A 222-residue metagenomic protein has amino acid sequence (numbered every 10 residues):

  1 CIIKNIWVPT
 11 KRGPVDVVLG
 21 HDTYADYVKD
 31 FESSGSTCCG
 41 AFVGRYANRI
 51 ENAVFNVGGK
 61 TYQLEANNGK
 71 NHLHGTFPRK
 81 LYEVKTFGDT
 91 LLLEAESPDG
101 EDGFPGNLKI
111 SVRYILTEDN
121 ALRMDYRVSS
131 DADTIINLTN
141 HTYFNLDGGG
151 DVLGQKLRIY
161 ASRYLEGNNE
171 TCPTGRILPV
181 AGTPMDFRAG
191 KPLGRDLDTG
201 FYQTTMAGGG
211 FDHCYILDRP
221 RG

Functional and structural regions predicted by a protein language model:
C1-G222: An exposed, glycine/acidic-rich loop-and-rim segment of catalytic or binding clefts
